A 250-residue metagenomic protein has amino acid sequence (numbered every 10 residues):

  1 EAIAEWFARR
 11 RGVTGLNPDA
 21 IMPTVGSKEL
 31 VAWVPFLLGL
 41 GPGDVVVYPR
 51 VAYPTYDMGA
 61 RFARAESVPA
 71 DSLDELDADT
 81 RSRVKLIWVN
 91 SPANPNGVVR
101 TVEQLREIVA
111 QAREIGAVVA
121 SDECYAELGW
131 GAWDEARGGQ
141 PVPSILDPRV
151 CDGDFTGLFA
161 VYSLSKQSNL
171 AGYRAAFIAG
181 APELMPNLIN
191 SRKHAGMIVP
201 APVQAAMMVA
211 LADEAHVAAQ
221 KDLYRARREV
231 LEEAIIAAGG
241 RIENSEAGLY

Functional and structural regions predicted by a protein language model:
E1-A110, E127-D152: Conserved core of the PLP fold type I
V45, L86, V118-V119, F159: Hydrophobic "anchor" residues on beta-strands that sit immediately upstream of conserved functional sites
A63, E114-I115, A238: Helix C-cap/helix->beta junction micro-motif
P148-N187, P202: Active-site PLP attachment segment
L188-K193, A210-E233: Structural signature of PLP-dependent enzymes
Q204, M208, Y224-E232, I242-Y250: Conserved glycine-rich beta-strand-loop-beta hairpin in the small C-terminal domain of fold type I
